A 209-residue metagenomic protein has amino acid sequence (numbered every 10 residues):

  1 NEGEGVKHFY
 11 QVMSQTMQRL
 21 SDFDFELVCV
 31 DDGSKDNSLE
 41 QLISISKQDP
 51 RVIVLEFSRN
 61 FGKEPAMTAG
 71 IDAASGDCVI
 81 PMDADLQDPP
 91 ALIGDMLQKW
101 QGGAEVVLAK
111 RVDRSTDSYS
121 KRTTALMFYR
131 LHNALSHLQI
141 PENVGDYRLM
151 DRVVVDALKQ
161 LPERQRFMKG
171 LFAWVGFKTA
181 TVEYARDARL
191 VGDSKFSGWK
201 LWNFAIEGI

Functional and structural regions predicted by a protein language model:
E2-Q18: Short, well-formed alpha-helical segments that are part of the catalytic scaffolds of diverse glycosyltransferases
E4-H8, D36-I45: Acidic helix N-cap motif at the loop->helix transition within catalytic regions of sugar-transfer enzymes
Y10, S21-G33, L55-E56: Short beta-strand/loop segment that forms part of the nucleotide-sugar
M17-F23, S46-R51: Short helix-capping segments at alpha-helix termini
E26, R51-I53, K178-A180: Conserved beta-strand segments of alpha/beta enzyme cores
D31-E40, L86-Q87: A conserved acidic beta->alpha catalytic loop
S44, R51, L55-R59, K63-A73 (+3 more regions): Acceptor/aglycone-binding surface of glycosyltransferases and processive sugar-polymer synthases
